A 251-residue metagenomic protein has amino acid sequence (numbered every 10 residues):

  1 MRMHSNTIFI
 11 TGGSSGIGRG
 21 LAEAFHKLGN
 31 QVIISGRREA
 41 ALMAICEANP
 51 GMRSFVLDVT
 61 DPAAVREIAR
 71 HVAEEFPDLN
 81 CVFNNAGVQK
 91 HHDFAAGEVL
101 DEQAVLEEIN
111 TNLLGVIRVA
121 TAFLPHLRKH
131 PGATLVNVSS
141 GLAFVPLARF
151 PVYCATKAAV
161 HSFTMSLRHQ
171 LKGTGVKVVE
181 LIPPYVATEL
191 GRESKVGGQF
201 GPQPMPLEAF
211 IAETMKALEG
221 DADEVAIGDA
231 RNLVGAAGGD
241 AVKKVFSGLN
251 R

Functional and structural regions predicted by a protein language model:
G12-S15: Conserved glycine-rich cofactor-binding loop
L28-I45: Conserved glycine-rich Rossmann-like NAD(P)H-binding loop of the short-chain dehydrogenase/reductase
F55-R70: The beta1-alpha1 cofactor-binding region of Rossmann-like NAD(H)/NADP(H)-dependent oxidoreductases
R66, Q89-L106, R149: Conserved mid-core segment of classical short-chain dehydrogenase/reductases
A120, T156: Active-site helix of classical SDR
S140: Residue(s) in the substrate-gating loop at a strand-loop-helix junction that position the organic substrate next
E180, V196-A236: C-terminal helical subdomain
